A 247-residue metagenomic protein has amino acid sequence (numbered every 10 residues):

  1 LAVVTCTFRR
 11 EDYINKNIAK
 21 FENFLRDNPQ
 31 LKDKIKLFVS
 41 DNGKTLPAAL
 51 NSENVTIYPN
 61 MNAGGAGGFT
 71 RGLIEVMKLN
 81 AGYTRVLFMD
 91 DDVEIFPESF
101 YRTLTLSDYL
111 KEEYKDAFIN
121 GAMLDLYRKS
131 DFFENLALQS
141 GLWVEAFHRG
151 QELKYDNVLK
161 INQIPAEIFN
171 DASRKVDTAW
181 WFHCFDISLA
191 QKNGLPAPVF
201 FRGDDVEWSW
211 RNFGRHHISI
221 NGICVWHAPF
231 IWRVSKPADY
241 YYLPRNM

Functional and structural regions predicted by a protein language model:
K20-Y58: Acidic donor-binding segment of Leloir-type glycosyltransferases
L50-G67, E75: Conserved donor nucleotide-binding strand/loop of the catalytic core
A81-E94: Short beta-strand-to-loop acidic/aromatic patch adjacent to the donor-nucleotide binding site
E98-G150: Conserved donor NDP-sugar-binding/catalytic core segment of glycosyltransferases
G150-F182: A recurrent flexible, glycine/aromatic-enriched loop bordering the glycosyltransferase active site that acts as
K175-F182, Q191-W210, R215-I223: Donor nucleotide-sugar recognition loop
I220-K236: Active-site donor/metal-binding and catalytic loop motifs of nucleotide-sugar-dependent glycosylation enzymes
S235-M247: Catalytic core of nucleotide-sugar-dependent glycosyltransferases
